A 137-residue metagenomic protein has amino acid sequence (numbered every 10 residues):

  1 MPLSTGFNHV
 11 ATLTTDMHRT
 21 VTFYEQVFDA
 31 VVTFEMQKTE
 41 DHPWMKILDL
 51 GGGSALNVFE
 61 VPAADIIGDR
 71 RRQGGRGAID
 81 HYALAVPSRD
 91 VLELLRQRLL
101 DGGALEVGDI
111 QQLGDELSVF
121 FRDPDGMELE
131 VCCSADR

Functional and structural regions predicted by a protein language model:
M1-R19, I79-L84, A135-R137: N-terminal beta-strand motif that seeds the catalytic metal site of vicinal oxygen chelate
P2-L3, R96-R137: Vicinal oxygen chelate
G6, H42-W44, A78, D115: Exposed loop/turn and edge beta-strand positions of beta-sandwich/beta-sheet ligand-binding modules
L13-L56: Core segments of cupin and vicinal oxygen chelate
R19, D90-L94: Short, conserved charged micro-motifs
P43, A63-R70: A short, acidic/glycine-rich surface segment
S54-I66: Conserved segment of winged-helix/HTH DNA-binding domains
